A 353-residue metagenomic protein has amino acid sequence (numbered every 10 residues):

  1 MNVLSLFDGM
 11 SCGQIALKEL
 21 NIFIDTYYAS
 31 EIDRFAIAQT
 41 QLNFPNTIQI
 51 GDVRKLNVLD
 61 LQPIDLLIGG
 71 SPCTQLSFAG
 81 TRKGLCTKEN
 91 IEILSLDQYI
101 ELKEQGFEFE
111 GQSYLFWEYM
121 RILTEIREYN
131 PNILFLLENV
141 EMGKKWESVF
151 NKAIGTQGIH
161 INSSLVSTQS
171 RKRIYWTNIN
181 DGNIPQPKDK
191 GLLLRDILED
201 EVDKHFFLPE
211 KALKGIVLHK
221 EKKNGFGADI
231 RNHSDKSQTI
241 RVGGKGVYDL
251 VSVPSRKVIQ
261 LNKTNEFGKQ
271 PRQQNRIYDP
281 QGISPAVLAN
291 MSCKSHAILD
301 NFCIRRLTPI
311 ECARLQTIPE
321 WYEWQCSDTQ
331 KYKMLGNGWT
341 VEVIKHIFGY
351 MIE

Functional and structural regions predicted by a protein language model:
M1-E353: Conserved active-site and SAM-binding loop architecture of S-adenosyl-L-methionine-dependent nucleic-acid
